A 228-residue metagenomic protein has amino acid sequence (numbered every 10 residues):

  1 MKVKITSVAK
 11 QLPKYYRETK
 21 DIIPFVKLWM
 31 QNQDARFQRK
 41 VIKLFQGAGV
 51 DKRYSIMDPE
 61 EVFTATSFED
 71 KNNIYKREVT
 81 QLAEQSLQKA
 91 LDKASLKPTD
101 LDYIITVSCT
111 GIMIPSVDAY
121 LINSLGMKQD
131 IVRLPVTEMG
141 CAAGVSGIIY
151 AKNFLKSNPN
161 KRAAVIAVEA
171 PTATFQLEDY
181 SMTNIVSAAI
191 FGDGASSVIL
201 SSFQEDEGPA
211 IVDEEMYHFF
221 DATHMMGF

Functional and structural regions predicted by a protein language model:
M1-R77, L177-F228: Condensing-enzyme catalytic core mediating Claisen C-C bond formation in acyl metabolism
K4-T6, D102-I105, R162-A164: Conserved beta-strand elements of the Class I
L44, A48-D130, E138: Conserved beta-ketoacyl condensing-enzyme motif
D92-T99, T110-F228: Acyl-thioester C-C bond-transforming condensing/cleaving domain
